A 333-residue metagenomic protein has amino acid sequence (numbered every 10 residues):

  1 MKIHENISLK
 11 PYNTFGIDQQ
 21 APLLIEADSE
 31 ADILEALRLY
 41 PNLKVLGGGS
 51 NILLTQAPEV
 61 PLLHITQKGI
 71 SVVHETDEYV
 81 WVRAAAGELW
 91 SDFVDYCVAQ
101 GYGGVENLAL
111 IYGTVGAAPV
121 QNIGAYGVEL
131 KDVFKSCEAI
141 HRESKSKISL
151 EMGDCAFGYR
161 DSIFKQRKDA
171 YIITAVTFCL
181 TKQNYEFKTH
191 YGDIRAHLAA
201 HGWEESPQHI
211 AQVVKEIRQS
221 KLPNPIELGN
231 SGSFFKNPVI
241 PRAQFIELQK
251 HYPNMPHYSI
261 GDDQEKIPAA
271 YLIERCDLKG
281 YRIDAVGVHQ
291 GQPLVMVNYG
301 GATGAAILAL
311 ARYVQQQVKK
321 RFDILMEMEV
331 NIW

Functional and structural regions predicted by a protein language model:
M1-S144: Anion-binding (especially nucleotide phosphate/pyrophosphate-binding) glycine-rich loop and adjoining beta-alpha core
H4-E5, P11-G16, K147-M296, G301-A305 (+1 more regions): Phosphate/pyrophosphate- and phosphate-bearing ligand-binding catalytic cores of soluble enzymes
S29, G49, G113, K145 (+4 more regions): Residue-level signal for inorganic ion chemistry
A36-Y40, H190-I194, L310-V314: Short amphipathic alpha-helices in soluble, non-transmembrane regions that often serve as interface/regulatory elements
V94, A270, Q316: Short glycine-/small-residue-rich flexible loop motifs, especially phosphate/cofactor-binding loops
C97, V318, F322: Hydrophobic pocket-lining residues that define ligand/cofactor binding sites across diverse proteins
T303-V318: His/Asp/Glu-rich mid-to-C-terminal helical/loop segments that flank catalytic regions of hydrolases
